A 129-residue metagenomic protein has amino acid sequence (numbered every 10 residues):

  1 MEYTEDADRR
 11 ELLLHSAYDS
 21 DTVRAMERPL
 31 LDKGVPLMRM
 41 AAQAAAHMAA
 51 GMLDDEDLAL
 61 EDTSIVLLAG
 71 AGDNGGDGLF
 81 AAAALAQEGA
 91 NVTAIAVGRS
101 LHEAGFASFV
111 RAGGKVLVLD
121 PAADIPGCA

Functional and structural regions predicted by a protein language model:
M1-Y18, E56-A129: Glycine-rich phosphate/dinucleotide-binding loop and adjoining beta-alpha-beta core of small-molecule
E2-L60: Glycine/serine-rich phosphate-binding loop and adjoining beta1-alpha1 elements at the start of nucleotide-handling
